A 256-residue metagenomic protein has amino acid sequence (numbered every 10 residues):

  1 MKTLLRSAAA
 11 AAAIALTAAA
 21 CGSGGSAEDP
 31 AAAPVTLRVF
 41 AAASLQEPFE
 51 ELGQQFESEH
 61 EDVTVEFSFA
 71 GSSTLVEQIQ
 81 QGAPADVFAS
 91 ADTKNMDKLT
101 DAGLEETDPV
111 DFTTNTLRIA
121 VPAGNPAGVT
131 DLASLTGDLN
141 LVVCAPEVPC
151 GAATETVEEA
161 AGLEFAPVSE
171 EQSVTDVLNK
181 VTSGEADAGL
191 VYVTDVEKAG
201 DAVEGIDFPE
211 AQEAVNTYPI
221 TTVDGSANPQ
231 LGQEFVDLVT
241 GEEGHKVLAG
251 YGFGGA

Functional and structural regions predicted by a protein language model:
M1-G25: Secretory targeting and sorting signals
T3, C21-L45, E50-Q54, S73 (+3 more regions): Exported/periplasmic ABC-transporter solute-binding proteins
S23-S26, Q80-P84, T114: Extracytoplasmic metal-acquisition and chelation regions
R38-F40, E66-S68, V87-A89, K98 (+2 more regions): Soluble periplasmic/extracytoplasmic beta-strand elements of cell-envelope proteins
Q54-E66: Signal peptide-proximal N-terminal region of secreted/periplasmic/extracellular or secretory-lumen proteins
D62, P84-A85, A186: Short, high-confidence coil segments that cap the C-terminus of an alpha-helix and link into the following beta-strand
S73-L104, G128: Pocket-flanking alpha-helical
P109-R118: Short, glycine-/small- and polar/acidic-enriched structural segments that line small-molecule recognition paths
